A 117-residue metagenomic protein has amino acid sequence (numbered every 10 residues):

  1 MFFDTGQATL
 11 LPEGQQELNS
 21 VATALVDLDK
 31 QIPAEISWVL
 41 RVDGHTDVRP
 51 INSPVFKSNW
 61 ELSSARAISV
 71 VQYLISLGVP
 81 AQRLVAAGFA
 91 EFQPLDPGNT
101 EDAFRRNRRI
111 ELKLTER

Functional and structural regions predicted by a protein language model:
F2-A24, D29-Q31, W38, H45-R117: Periplasmic OmpA-like peptidoglycan-binding domain that tethers envelope proteins to the cell wall
